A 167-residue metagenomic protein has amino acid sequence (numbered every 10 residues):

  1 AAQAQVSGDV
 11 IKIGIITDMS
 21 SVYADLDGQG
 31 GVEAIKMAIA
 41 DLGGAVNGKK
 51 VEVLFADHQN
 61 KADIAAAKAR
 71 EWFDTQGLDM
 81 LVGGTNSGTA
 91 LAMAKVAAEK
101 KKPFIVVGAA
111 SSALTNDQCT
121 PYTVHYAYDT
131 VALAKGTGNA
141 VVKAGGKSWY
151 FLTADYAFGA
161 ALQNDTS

Functional and structural regions predicted by a protein language model:
A1-K12: Short, low-complexity disordered leader/linker segments with a strong preference for bacterial N-terminal type II
V6, V32-F55: Signal peptide-proximal N-terminal region of secreted/periplasmic/extracellular or secretory-lumen proteins
I11-K36, D57-D63, T85-N86, L152-A160: Extracytoplasmic "Venus flytrap"
A24-D27, A66, A94, N116-D117: Short, solvent-exposed loop/turn and secondary-structure capping segments
A34-M37, I64-K68, L133-T137: Well-ordered alpha-helical segments embedded in enzymatic catalytic cores
V46-Q59, C119-T123, T166-S167: Short beta-strand elements in bilobed, periplasmic/extracellular small-molecule ligand-binding domains
F55, A62-D79, N139-K143: Short, well-structured alpha-helical segments in soluble
L78-S167: Extracytoplasmic ligand/sensor domains, especially the bilobed periplasmic-binding protein
